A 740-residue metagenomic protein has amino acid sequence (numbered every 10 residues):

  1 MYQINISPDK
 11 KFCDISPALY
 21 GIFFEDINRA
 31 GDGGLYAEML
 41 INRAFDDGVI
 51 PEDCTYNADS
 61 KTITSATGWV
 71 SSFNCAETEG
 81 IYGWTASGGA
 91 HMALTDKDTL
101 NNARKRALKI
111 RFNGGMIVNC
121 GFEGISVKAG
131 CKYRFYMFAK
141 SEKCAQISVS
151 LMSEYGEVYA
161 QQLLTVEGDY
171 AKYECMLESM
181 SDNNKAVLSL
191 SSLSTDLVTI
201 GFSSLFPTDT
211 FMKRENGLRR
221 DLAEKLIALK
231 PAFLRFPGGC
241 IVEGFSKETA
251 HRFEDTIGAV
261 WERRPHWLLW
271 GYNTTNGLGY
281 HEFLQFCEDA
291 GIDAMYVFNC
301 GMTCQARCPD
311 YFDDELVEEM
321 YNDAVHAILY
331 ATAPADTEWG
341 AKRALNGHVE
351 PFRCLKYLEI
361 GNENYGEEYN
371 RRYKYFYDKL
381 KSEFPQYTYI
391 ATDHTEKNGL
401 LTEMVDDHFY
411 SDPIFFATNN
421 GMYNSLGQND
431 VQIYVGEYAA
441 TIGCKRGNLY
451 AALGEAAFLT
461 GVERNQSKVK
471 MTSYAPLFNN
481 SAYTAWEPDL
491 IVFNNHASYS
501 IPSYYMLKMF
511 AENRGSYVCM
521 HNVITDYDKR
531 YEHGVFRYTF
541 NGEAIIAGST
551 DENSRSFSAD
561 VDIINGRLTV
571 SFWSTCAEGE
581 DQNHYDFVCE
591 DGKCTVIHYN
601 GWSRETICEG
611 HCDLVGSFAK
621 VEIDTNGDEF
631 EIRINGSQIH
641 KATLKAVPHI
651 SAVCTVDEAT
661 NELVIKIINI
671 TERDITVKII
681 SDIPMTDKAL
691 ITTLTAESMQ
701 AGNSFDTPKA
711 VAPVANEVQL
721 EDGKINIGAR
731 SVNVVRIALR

Functional and structural regions predicted by a protein language model:
I4, M137, Y173-S204, A341 (+3 more regions): Extracellular beta-strand ligand-recognition surfaces/modules
N5-L40, D46, M180-D182, S191-N273 (+2 more regions): An acidic-aromatic substrate-binding cleft motif
I22, D53-Y56, S60-A107, V242-Y280 (+2 more regions): Aromatic- and acidic-residue-enriched carbohydrate-binding clefts of CAZyme catalytic domains
T95-G114, Y531-A544, K593-H598: Short carbohydrate-recognition loop motifs
G115-A228: Extended acidic/polar, glycine-enriched regions that form or flank non-catalytic beta-rich accessory modules
Y377-Y389, K397, E403-M404, H408-N513 (+2 more regions): Catalytic-core region of carbohydrate-active enzymes that cleave or remodel glycosidic bonds
K529-T595: Secretory/extracellular carbohydrate-interaction modules and structurally similar beta-sandwich "look-alikes"
H533-G534, Y538, E552, A577-E580 (+5 more regions): C-terminal beta-sandwich/jelly-roll accessory domains of carbohydrate-active enzymes
